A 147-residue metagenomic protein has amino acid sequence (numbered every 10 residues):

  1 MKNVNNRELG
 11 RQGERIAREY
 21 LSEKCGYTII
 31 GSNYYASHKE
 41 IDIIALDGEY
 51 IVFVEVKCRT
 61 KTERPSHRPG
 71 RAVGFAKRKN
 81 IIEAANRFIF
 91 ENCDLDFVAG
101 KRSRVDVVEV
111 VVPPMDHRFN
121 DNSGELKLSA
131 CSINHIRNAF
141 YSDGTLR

Functional and structural regions predicted by a protein language model:
M1-N33: Acidic-basic catalytic patches of nuclease active cores, encompassing PD-(D/E)XK and other metal-cofactor nuclease
V4, E8, Q12, H38 (+1 more regions): Residues at secondary-structure transition points
E14, E40, E55, E109: Acidic-residue sensor for enzyme active/binding pockets
A17, L21, I43-T62, I81: Conserved catalytic cores of phosphodiester-cleaving nucleases, focusing on short active-site segments
T28-I51: Active-site metal-binding core of divalent-cation-utilizing nuclease and nuclease-like domains
I30, P69, S132, I136: Glycine-rich, flexible loop/turn motifs
C58-P114: Catalytic cores of nucleic-acid endonucleases
N92-R147: Domain-level recognition of nuclease-like catalytic cores that cleave nucleotide substrates
